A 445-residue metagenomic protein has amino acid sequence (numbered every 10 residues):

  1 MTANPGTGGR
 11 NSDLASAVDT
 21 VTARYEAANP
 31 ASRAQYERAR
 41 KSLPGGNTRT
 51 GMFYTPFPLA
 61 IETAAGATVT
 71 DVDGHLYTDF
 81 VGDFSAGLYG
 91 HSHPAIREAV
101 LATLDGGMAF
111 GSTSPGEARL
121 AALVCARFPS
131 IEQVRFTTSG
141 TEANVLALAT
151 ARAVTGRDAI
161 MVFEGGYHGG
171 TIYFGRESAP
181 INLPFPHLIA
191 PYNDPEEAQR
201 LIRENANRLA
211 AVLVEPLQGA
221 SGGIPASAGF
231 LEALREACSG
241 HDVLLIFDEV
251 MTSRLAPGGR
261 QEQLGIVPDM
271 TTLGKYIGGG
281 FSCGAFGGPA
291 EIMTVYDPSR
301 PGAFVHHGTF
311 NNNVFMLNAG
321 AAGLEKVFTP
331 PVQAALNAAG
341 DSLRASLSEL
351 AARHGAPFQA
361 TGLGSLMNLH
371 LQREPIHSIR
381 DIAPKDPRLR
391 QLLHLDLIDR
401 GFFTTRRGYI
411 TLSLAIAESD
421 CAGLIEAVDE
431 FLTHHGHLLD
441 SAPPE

Functional and structural regions predicted by a protein language model:
T2-T7, V327-P330, A338, D396-E445: PLP-dependent enzyme catalytic core of the Aspartate aminotransferase-like
L14-T63: Active-site-adjacent loop/helix segments that line or gate small-molecule/cofactor pockets in enzymes
L76-V154: Glycine-rich loop-to-alpha-helix module at the N-terminal edge of alpha/beta enzyme cores
R119-A211, Q218, D341-R344: PLP-dependent aspartate aminotransferase-fold enzymes
E215-A228, D242-L264, M270: Conserved PLP phosphate-binding loop immediately N-terminal to the Schiff-base lysine helix in PLP-dependent enzymes
I266-Y296, N312-L317: Active-site PLP attachment segment
G323-S348, R380-P387: Structural signature of PLP-dependent enzymes
D341-R344, H354-L392: Conserved PLP-binding catalytic core of the aspartate aminotransferase-like
